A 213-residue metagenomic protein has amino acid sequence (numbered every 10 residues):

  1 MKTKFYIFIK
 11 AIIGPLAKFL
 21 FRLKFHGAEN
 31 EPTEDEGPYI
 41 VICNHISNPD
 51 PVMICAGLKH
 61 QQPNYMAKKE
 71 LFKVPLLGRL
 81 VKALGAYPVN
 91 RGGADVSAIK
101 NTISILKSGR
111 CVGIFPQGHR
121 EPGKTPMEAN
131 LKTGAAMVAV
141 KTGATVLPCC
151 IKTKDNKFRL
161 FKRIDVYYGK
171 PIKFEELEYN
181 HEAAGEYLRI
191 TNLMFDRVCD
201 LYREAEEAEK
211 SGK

Functional and structural regions predicted by a protein language model:
M1-I40, P49-M53, G78, G85-A86 (+2 more regions): Membrane-anchoring hydrophobic helices of lipid-metabolizing enzymes
K4, I99-K213: Non-catalytic C-terminal accessory region of glycerolipid acyltransferases and related lyso-lipid remodeling enzymes
L16, A83-V89, G118-P122: Short, basic, glycine/proline-bearing loop/turn elements
L16-K18, L58, V81, I105 (+1 more regions): A generic structural signal for well-ordered alpha-helical segments
F25, A86-P88, V146, D165: Conserved beta-strand scaffold positions in the cores of enzyme catalytic domains, especially in NTP/NDP-utilizing
F25-A28, V74, V96-I99: Structural motif corresponding to alpha-helix initiation and N-cap regions
T33-G93: Catalytic core of membrane glycerolipid acyltransferases/transacylases, capturing the structured, soluble-facing
G92-D95, E128: A conditional alpha-helix N-cap/helix-loop micro-motif detector
